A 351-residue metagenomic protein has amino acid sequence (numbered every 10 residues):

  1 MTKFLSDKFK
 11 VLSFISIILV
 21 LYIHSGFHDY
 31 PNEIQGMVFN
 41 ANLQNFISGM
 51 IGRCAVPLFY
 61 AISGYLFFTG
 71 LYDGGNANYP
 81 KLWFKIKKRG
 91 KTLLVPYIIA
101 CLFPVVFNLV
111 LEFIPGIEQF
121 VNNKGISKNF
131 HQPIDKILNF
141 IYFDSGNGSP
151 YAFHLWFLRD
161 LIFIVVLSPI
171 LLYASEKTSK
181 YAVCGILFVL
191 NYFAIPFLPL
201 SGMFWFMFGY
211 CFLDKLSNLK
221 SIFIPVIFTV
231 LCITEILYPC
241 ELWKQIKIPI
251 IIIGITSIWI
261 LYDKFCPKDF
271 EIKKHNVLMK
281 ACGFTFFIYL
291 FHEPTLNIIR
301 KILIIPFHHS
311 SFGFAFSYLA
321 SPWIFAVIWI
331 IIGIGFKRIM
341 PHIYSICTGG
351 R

Functional and structural regions predicted by a protein language model:
M1-I186, K273, P306-R351: Membrane-cytosol interface segments of multi-pass membrane proteins, especially ER/Golgi lipid-handling enzymes
M1-L5, D29-V38, A194-M203, I258-H275: Hydrophobic alpha-helical transmembrane segments
I18-S25, C184-F197, F228-E241, P294: Aromatic-anchored segments of alpha-helical transmembrane domains
L19-Y22, Y60, W205, F212 (+1 more regions): Hydrophobic residues within membrane-embedded alpha-helical segments of Major Facilitator Superfamily
Q44-P57, S145-D160, N191-F208, E235-S257: Interfacial loop-to-helix transition and helix-capping segments at the boundaries of transmembrane helices
I62, V166, M207, C211 (+4 more regions): Transmembrane alpha-helix boundary/anchor motif
L167-S175, K180-K215: Loop-centered beta-sheet repeat module
F204-M207, K215-F287, E293-P322: Alpha-helical transmembrane segments and terminal signal-anchor/GPI-anchor hydrophobic tails, characterized by long
